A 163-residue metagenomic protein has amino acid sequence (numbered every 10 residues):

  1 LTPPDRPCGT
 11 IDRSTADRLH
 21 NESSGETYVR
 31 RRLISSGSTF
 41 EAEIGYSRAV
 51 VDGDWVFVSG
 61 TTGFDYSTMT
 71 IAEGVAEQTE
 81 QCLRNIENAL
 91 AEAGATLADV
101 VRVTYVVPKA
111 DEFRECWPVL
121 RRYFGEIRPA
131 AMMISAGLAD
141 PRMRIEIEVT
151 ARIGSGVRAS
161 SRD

Functional and structural regions predicted by a protein language model:
R13-Y28: Short, Lys/Arg-enriched N-terminal segments with co-localized hydrophobic residues within the first ~10-30 amino acids
T27-D163: Short, polar/acidic, helix-capping and beta-turn segments at strand->helix junctions that line the mouths
